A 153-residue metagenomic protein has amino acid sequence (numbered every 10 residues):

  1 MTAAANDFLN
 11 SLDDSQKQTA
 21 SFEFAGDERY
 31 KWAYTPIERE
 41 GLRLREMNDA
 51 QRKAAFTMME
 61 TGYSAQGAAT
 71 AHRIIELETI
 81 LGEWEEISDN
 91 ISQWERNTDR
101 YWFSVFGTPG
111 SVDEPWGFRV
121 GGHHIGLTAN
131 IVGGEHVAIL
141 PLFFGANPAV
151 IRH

Functional and structural regions predicted by a protein language model:
M1-K31: Mature N-terminal segment immediately following signal peptide/propeptide cleavage in secreted/periplasmic
D27-H153: Acidic/His-rich structured neighborhood in mature extracellular/periplasmic domains
